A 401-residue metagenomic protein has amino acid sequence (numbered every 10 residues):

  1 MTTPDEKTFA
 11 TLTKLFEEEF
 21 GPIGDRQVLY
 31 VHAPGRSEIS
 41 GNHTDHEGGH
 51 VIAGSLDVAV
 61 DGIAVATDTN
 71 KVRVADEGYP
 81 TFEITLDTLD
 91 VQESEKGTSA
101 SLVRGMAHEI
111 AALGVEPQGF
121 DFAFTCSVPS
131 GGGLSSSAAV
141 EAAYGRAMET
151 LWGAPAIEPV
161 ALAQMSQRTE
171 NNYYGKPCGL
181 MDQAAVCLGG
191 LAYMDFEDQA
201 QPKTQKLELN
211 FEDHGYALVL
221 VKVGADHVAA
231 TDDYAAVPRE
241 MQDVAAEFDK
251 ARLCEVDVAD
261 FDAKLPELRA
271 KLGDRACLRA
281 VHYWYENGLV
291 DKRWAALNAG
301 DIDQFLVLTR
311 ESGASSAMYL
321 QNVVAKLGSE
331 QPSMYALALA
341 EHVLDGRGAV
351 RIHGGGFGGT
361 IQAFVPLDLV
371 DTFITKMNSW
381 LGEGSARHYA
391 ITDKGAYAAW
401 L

Functional and structural regions predicted by a protein language model:
M1-R36, D61, V65-K96, Y193-R351 (+1 more regions): C-terminal nucleotide
M1-V51, I84-L89, E95-D213, L344 (+3 more regions): Gly/Ser-rich oxyanion-binding loop with an adjacent helix/lid that shapes the negatively charged ligand pocket
H50-T69, L188: Structural signature of FAD isoalloxazine-binding scaffolds in flavoprotein oxidoreductases
S55, S99, S329: Short, conserved glycine- and acidic-residue-centered signature motifs in active-site or ligand-binding loops
G131, A295, T360: Short, flexible active-site loop motifs that bind/organize anionic cofactors or intermediates
A138-A139, T360-V365: FabD-like malonyl-/acyl-CoA
F357: Glycine-rich phosphate-binding loop
